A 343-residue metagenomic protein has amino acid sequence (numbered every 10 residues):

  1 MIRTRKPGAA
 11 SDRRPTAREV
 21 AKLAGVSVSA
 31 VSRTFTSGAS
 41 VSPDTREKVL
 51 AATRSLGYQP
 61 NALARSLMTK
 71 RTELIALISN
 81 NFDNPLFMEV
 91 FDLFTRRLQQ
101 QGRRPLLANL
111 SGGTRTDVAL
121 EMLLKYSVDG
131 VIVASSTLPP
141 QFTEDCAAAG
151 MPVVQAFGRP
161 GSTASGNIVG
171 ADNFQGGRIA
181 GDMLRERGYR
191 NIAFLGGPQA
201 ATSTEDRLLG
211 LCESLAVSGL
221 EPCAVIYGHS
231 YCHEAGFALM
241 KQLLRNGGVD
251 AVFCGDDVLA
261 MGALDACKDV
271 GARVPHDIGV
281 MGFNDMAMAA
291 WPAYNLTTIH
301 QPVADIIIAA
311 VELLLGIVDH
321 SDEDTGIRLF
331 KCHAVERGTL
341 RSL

Functional and structural regions predicted by a protein language model:
M1-D12, L74-D182, E186, L243: Alpha-helical recognition/docking segments in bacterial nutrient-uptake and carbohydrate-utilization systems
M1-K70: N-terminal helix-turn-helix DNA-binding module of bacterial transcription factors
L23, V28-R33, L67-D83, L93 (+2 more regions): Short beta-strand segments enriched in small/hydrophobic residues
S27, Q59, Q99-R104, D129 (+4 more regions): Residue-level detector of anion-binding/catalytic polar loops
T72, V128, Y189, G248-V249 (+1 more regions): Short, high-confidence coil segments that cap the C-terminus of an alpha-helix and link into the following beta-strand
S79-E89, L107-R115, G158, I168-I179 (+5 more regions): Hinge/beta->alpha junction and helix N-cap segments in small-molecule ligand-binding domains
P222-C223, Q242-L343: Flexible loop/turn connectors
